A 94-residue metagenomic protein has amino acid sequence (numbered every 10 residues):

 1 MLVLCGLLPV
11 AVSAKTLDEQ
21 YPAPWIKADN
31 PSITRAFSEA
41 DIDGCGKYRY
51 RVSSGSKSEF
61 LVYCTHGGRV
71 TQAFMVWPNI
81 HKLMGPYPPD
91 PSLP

Functional and structural regions predicted by a protein language model:
M1-P9: Bacterial N-terminal signal peptides
L8-S13, D43, L83: N-terminal processing/targeting junctions
A14-R49: Short, non-transmembrane alpha-helical segments in secretory-pathway proteins
G44-V76: Exposed beta-strand-loop-beta-strand "reactive/processing" segments of non-cytosolic proteins
M75-P94: A short, surface-exposed interaction/processing loop segment used at functional sites
